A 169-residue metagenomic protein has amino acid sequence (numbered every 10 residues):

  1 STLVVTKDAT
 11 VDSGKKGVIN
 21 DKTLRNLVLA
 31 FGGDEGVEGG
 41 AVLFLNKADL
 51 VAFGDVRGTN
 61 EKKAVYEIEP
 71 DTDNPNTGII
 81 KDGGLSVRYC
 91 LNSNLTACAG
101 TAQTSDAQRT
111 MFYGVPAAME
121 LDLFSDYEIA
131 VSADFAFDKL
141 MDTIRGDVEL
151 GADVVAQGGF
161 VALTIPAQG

Functional and structural regions predicted by a protein language model:
S1-G33, A162-G169: Alpha-helical scaffold segments that mediate packing/assembly in large oligomeric complexes
S1-T2, V42-A52: A glycine-rich phosphate-binding loop feature that marks nucleotide/adenosyl-phosphate handling sites
A9, S13, D21-K22, L27 (+6 more regions): Short linear motifs in intrinsically disordered/low-complexity regions
S13-V18, L43, A130, D134: Hydrophobic alpha-helical scaffolding
I19-K22, N26, L45-A48, K139 (+1 more regions): Generic recognition of stable, solvent-exposed alpha-helical segments in well-folded globular domains
E35-V42: Extended amphipathic alpha-helical segments with heptad-repeat/coiled-coil character used for oligomerization, fusion
L50-N60: Short active-site loop/helix that positions an aromatic residue
T59-G169: Sequence/fold signature of self-assembling virion shell proteins
